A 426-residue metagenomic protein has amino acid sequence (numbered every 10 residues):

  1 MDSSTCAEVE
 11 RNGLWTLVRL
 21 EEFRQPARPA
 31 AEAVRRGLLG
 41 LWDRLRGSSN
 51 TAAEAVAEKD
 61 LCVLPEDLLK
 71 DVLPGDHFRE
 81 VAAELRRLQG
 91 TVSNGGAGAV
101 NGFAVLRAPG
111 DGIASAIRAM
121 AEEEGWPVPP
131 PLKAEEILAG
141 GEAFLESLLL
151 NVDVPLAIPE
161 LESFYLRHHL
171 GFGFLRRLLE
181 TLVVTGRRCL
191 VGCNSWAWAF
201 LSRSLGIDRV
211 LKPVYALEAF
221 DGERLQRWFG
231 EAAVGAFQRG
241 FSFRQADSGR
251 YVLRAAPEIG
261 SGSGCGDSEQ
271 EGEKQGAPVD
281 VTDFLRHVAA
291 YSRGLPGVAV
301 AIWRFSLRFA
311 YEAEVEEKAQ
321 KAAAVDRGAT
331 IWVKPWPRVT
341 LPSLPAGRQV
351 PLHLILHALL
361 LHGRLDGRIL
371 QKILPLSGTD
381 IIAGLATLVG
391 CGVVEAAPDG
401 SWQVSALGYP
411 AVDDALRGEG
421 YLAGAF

Functional and structural regions predicted by a protein language model:
M1-A99, L422-F426: A short, basic N-terminal segment
L85-A97, R107-P127: P-loop NTPase Walker A phosphate-binding motif
P130-F174, G192: Conserved P-loop NTPase "ATPase switch" module shared by AAA+ and STAND
L175-D283, A290-Y291, F305, E312: The catalytic "switch" region of P-loop NTPases
G297, A301-D380: Winged-helix-like regulatory helical subdomains adjacent to P-loop NTPase cores
P375-C391, A396: Short amphipathic alpha-helical interaction segments
G400-A406: Minor-groove-contacting beta-hairpin "wing" of winged helix-turn-helix DNA-binding domains
G408-F426: Short, amphipathic alpha-helical interaction segments positioned at domain boundaries
